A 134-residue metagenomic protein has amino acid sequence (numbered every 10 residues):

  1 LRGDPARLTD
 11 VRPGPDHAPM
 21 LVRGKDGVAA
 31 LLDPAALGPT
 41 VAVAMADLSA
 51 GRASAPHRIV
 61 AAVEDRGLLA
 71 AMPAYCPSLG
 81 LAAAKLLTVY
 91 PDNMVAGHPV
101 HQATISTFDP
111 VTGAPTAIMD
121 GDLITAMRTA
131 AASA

Functional and structural regions predicted by a protein language model:
L1-L8: Extreme N-terminal basic, low-complexity initiation segments that serve as generic localization/processing leaders
L8-T125: N-terminal ligand-binding/catalytic initiation module
R128-A134: Short internal alpha-helix immediately C-terminal to a glycine-rich phosphate-binding loop in Rossmann-like
